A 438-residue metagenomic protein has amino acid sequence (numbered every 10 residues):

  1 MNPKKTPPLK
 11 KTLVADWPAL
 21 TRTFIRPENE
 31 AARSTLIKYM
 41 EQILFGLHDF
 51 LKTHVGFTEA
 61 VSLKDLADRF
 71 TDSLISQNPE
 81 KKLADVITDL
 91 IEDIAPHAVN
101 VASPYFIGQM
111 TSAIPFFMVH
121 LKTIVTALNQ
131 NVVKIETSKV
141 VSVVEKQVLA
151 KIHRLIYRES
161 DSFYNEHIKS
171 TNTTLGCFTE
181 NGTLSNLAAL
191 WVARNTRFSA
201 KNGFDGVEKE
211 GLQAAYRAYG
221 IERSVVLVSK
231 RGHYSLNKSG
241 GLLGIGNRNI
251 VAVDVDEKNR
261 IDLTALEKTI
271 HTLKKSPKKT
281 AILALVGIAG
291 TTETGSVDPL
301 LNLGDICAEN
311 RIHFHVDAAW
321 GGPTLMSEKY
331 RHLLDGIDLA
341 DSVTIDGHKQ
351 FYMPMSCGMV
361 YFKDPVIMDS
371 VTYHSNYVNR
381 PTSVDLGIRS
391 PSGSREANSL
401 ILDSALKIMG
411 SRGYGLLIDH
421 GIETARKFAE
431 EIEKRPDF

Functional and structural regions predicted by a protein language model:
N2-T173: N-terminal entrance/gating region of PLP-dependent enzymes' catalytic architecture
P3, P7, I168-S170, S185-A188 (+1 more regions): Conserved PLP-enzyme active-site core in the AAT-like
I25, T71-D72, A127-T137, S162-Y164 (+5 more regions): Glycine- and acidic
L51, I94, A98, I152-S160 (+11 more regions): Structural signal for hydrophobic packing residues in well-ordered secondary-structure cores of soluble enzyme domains
M110-I114, K134-E145, T179-T183, V225-S229 (+4 more regions): Short acidic-aromatic active-site loops that bind/stabilize oxyanions
V125, L149-Y157, R194, G241 (+3 more regions): Amphipathic, well-packed alpha-helical segments that form the structural scaffold of globular domains
E145, L149-I152, S185-A193, L236 (+1 more regions): Buried hydrophobic packing segments
T291, G336-P436: Active-site C-terminal subdomain of aminotransferase-like
